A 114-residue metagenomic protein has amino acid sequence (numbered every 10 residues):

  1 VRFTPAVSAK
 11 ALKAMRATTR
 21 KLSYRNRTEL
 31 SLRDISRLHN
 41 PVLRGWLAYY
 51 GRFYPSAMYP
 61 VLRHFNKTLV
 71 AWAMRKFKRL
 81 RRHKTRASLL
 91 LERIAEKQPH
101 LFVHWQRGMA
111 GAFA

Functional and structural regions predicted by a protein language model:
V1-A114: Non-catalytic terminal/accessory segments
